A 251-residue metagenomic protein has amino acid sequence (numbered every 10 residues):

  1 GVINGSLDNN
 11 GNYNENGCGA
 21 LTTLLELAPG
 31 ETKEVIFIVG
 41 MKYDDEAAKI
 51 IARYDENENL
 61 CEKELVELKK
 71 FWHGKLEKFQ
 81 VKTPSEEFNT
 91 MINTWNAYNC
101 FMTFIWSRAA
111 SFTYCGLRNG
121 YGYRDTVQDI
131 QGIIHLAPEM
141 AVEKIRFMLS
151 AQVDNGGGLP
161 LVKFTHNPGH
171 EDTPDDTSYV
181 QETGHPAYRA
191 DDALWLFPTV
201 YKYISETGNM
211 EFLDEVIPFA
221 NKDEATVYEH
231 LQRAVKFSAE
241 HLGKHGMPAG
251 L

Functional and structural regions predicted by a protein language model:
G1-P29, N89-I92, C100: Trp/Gly-enriched beta-strand surface patches
C18-L21, A109-R118, H166, V180-T183 (+1 more regions): Active-site-adjacent structural elements in folded domains
G19-L21, E31-V35, Q128: Residues at beta-strand starts and edge strands
L25-Y43: Short Pro-Gly-centered flexible turn/kink motifs
G30, Y121, T126, I130-A141 (+1 more regions): Aromatic-rich carbohydrate-recognition surfaces in CAZymes
G40-S85: Terminal connector regions
V66-L117, E143, F147: Low-complexity, Ser/Thr/Pro/Gly-enriched N-terminal "stalk/linker" regions
